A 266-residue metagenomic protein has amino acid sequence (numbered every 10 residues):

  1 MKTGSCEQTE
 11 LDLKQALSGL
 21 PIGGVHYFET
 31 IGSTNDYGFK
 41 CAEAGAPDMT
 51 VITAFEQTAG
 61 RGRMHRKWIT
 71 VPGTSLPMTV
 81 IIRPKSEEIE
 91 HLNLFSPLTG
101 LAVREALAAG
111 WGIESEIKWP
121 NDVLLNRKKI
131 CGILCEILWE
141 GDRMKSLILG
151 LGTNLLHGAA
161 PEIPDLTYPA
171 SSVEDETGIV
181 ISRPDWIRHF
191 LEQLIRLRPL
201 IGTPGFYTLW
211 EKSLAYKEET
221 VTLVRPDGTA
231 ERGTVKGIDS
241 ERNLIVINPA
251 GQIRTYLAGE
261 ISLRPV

Functional and structural regions predicted by a protein language model:
M1-A109, I253: N-terminal lobe of the biotin/lipoate ligase/transferase fold
M1-C6, P21, K85-E90, L94-S115 (+1 more regions): Long, positively charged amphipathic alpha-helical accessory segments at protein N-termini or as interdomain linkers
